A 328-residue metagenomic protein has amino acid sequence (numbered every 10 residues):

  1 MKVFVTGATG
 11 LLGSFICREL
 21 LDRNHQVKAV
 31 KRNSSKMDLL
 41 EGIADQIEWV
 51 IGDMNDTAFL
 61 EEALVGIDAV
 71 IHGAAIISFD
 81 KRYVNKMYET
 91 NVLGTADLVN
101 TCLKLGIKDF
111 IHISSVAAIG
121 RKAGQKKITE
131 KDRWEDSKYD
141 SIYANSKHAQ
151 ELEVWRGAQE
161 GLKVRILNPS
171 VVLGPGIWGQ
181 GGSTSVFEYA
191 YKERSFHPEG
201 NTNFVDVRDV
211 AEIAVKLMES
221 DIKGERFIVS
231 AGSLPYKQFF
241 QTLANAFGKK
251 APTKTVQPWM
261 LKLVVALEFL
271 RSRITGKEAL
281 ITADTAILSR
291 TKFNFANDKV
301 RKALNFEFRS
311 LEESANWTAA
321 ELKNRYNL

Functional and structural regions predicted by a protein language model:
V3-R23: N-terminal Rossmann NAD(P)H-binding glycine-rich loop of SDR-like oxidoreductase domains
D45-L93, T101: NAD(P)H-binding glycine-rich loop region in Rossmannoid oxidoreductase-like domains and their noncatalytic homologs
F79, V116-K126, V172-W178: Conserved catalytic-site region of short-chain dehydrogenase/reductase
T90-I142: Conserved Rossmann-fold NAD(P)-dependent oxidoreductase catalytic core, especially the SDR/UDP-sugar
D97, Q180-G182, P198-M218, G224-E225: Substrate-positioning beta->alpha
Y139-R165: Active-site Tyr-X1-5-Lys
G161-I166, S170-N203: NAD(P)-dependent short-chain dehydrogenase/reductase
I213-A279, N297, K302, L311-L328: Mid/C-terminal beta-alpha module of Rossmann-like enzyme folds, strongest in SDR-family dehydrogenases/epimerases
